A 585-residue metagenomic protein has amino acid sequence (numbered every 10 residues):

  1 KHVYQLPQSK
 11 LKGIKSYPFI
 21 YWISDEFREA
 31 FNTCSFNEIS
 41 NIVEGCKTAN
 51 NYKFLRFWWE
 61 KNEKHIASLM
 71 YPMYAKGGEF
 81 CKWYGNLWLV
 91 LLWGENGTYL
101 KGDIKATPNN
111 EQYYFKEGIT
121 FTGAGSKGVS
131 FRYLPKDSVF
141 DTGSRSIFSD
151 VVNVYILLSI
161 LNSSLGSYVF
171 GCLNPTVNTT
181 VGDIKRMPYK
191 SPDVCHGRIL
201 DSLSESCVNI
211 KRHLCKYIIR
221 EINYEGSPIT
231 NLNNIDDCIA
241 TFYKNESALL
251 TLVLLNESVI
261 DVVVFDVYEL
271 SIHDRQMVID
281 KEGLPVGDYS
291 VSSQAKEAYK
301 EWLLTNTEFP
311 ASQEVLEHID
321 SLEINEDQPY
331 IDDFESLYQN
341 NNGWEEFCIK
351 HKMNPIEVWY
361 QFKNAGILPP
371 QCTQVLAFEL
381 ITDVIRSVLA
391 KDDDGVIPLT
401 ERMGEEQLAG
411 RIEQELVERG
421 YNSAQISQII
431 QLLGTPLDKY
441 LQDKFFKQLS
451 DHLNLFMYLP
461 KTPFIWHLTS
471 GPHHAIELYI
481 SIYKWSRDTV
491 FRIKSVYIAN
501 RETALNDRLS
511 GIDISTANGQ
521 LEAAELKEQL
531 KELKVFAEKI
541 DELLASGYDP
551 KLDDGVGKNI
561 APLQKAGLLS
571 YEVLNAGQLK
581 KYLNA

Functional and structural regions predicted by a protein language model:
K1-G102, P108-G118, R198-K363: Polynucleotide-recognition surfaces of large bacterial nucleic-acid defense/processing enzymes
M70, K101-A106, Y114-K116, D137-D150 (+4 more regions): Glycine- and acidic
Y74, L92, T120-T122, S130 (+3 more regions): Structured core elements
Y84-L91, E95-N96, F131-D137, P398-T400 (+1 more regions): Surface-exposed flexible segments
Q112, T122-R186, D193-I210: Basic, amphipathic alpha-helical recognition segments used for DNA target recognition
V262, H273-A585: Terminal accessory regions of large proteins
